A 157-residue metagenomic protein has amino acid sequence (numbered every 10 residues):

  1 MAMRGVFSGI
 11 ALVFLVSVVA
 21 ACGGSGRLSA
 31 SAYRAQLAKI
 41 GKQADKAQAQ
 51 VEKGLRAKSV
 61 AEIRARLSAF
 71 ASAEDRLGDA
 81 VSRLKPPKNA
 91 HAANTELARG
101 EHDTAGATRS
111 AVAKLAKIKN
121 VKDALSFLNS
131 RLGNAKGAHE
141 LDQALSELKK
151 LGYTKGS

Functional and structural regions predicted by a protein language model:
M1-A11: Bacterial N-terminal signal peptides that target proteins for export
V18-A21: C-terminal motif of bacterial Sec signal peptides marking the signal peptidase cleavage site
G23-G26: Bacterial signal peptide processing site
S29-G156: Alpha-helical segments in soluble extracytoplasmic regions
